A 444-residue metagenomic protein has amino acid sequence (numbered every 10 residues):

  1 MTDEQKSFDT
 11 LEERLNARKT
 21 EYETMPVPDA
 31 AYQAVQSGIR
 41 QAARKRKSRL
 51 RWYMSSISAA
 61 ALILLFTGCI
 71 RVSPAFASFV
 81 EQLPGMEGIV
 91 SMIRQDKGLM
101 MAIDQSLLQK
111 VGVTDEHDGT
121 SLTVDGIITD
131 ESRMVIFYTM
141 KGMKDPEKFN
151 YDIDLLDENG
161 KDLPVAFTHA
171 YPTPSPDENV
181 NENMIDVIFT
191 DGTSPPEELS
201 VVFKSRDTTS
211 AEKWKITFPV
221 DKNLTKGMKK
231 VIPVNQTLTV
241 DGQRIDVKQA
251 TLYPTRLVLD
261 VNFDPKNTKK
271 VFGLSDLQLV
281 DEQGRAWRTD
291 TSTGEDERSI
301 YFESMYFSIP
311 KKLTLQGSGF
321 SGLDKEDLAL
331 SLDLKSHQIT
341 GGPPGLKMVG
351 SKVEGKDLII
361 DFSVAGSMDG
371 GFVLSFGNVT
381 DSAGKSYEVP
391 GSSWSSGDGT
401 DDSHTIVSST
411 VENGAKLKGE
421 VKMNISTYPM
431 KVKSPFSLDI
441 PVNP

Functional and structural regions predicted by a protein language model:
D3-T24, P28-I39, F66-P444: Alpha-helical, hydrophobic structural elements that either
Q36-S48: Intrinsically disordered, low-complexity cytosolic tails and juxtamembrane linkers of membrane/envelope proteins
K45-A75: Internal signal-anchor transmembrane helix that establishes type II topology
